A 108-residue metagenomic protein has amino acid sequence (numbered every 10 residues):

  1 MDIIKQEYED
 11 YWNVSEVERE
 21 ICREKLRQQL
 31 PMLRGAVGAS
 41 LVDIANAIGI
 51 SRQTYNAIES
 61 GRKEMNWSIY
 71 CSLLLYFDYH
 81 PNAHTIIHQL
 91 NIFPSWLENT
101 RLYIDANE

Functional and structural regions predicted by a protein language model:
M1-Q6, S95-L97: General nucleic-acid-binding
E7-V37: A short, Lys/Arg-rich alpha-helix, primarily the initiator
E16, N66-Q89: DNA major-groove recognition helix of helix-turn-helix/homeodomain DNA-binding modules
Q28-I44, S72, D105-N107: Short basic helix-loop element that most often maps to the first helix and adjoining turn of HTH DNA-binding modules
G38-A57: Short alpha-helical DNA-recognition segment
S60: Short, conserved catalytic or interaction motifs in soluble domains
N82-E108: Short, charged recognition helix plus adjacent turn of helix-turn-helix-like nucleic-acid-binding domains
